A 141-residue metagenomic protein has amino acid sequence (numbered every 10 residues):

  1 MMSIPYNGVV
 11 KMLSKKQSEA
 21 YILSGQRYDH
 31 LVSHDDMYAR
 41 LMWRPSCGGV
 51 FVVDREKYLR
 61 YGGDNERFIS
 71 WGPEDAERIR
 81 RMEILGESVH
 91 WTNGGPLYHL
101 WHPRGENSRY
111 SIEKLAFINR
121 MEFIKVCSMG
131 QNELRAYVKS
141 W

Functional and structural regions predicted by a protein language model:
M1-R67: Conserved catalytic core of nucleotide-sugar-dependent glycosyltransferases
A39-C47, R55-E56, R60-Y61, E66-W141: C-terminal catalytic/acceptor-binding lobe
